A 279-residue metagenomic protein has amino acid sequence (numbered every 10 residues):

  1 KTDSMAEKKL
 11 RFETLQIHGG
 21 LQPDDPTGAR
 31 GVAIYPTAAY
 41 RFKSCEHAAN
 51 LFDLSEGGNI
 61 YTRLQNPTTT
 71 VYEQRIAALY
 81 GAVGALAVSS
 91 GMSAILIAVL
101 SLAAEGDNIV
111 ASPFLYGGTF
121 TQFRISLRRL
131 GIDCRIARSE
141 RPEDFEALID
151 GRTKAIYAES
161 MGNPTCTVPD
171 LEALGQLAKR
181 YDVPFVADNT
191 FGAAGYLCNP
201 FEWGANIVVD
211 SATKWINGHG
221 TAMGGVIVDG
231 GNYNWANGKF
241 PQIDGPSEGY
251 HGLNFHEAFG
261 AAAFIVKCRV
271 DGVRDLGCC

Functional and structural regions predicted by a protein language model:
K1-N59: N-terminal glycine-rich, Lys/His-bearing helix-loop that initiates the first secondary-structure elements of many
A6-K8, Q16-D25, A85-C279: Conserved PLP-enzyme active-site core in the AAT-like
E13, E73, E159: Acidic-residue sensor for enzyme active/binding pockets
A39, S44-L96, G118-S126: Conserved N-terminal alpha-helix of the aminotransferase class I/II PLP-enzyme fold
